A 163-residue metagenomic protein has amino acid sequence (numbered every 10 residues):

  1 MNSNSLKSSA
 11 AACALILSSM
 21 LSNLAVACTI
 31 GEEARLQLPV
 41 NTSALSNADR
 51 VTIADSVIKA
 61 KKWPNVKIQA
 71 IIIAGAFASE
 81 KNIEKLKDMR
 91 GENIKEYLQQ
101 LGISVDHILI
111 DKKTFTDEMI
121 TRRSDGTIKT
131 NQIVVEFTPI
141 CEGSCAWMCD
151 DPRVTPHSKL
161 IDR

Functional and structural regions predicted by a protein language model:
N2-C13: Bacterial N-terminal signal peptides that target proteins for export
A27-S56, A74-E80: Short, solvent-exposed beta-strand/turn patches at coil↔beta or beta↔helix junctions that act as interaction loops
G31-E33, N65-K67, I103-V105, I128-Q132: Extracytoplasmic
I53, L86-L101: Cysteine-centered nucleophilic/redox motifs
S56-L86, I110-D117: Short, surface-exposed beta-strand segments enriched in small/polar/acidic residues
I58-N65, E96-S104: Sec-exported extracytoplasmic/periplasmic mature domains
D106-R163: Periplasmic OmpA/Pal-like peptidoglycan-binding modules at the C-termini of bacterial envelope proteins
